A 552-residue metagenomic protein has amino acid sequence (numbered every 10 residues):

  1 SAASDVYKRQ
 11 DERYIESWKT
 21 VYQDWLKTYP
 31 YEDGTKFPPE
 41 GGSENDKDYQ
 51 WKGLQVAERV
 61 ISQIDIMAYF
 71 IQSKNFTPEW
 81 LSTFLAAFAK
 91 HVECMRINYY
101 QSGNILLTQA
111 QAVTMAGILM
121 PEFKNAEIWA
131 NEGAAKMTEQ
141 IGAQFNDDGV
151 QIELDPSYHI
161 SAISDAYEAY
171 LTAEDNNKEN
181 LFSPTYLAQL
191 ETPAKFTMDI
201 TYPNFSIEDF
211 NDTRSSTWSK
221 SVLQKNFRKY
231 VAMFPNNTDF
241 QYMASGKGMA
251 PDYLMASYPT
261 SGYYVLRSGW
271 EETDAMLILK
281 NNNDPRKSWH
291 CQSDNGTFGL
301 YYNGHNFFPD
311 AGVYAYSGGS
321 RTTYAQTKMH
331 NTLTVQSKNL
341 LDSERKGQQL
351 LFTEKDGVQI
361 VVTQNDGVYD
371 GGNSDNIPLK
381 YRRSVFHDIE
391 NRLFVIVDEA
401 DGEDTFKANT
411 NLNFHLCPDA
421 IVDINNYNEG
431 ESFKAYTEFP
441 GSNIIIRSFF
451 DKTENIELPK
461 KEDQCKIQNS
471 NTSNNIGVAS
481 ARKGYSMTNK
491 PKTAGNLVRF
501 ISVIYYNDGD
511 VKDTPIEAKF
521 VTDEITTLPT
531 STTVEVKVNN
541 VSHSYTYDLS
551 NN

Functional and structural regions predicted by a protein language model:
S1-A3, N551: Short, intrinsically disordered, charge-balanced linker/junction segments flanking boundaries in proteins
S4-E191: Aromatic-lined, polymer-binding surfaces characteristic of secreted/periplasmic polysaccharide-degrading enzymes
D5, M255, S288, V422 (+1 more regions): Replace the tail clause
A57, Y314, G319-N552: CBM-like, beta-strand-rich accessory domains located in the C-terminal region of large, secreted polysaccharide-active
K124, M233, E271, V362-V368: Secretory/organelle targeting and membrane-embedding segments
N146, V150-F308, T493-A494, R499 (+1 more regions): Carbohydrate-active enzyme catalytic cores, enriched for enzymes that act on polyanionic acidic polysaccharides
D274-L277, K287-W289, F308-D310, S317-G318 (+2 more regions): Short helix/loop capping segments that flank catalytic or ligand/cofactor-binding pockets
D284, S293-N295, P309-S320, Y324-A325: Extended active-site and interfacial segments that coordinate phosphate-rich ligands in large catalytic machineries
